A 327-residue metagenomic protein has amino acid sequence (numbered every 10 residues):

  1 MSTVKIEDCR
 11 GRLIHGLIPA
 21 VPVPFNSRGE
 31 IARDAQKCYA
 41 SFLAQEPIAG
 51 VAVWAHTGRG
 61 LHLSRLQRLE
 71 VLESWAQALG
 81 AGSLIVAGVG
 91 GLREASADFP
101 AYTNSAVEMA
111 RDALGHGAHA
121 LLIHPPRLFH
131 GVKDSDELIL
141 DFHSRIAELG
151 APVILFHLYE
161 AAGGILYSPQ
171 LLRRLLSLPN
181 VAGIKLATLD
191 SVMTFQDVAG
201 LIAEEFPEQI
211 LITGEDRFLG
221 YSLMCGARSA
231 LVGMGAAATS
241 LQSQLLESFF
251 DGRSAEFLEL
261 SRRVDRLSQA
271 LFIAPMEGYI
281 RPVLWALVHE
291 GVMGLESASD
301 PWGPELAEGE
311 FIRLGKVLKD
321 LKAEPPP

Functional and structural regions predicted by a protein language model:
S2-L166: Active-site beta->alpha loop and helix N-cap motifs at the rims of alpha/beta catalytic domains
T3-I6, I18-P22, E46, A227 (+1 more regions): C-terminal alpha-helical cap/extension of soluble enzyme domains
A35, Y39, Q67, V71 (+12 more regions): General structural feature for long, well-ordered alpha-helical segments within catalytic domains of soluble enzymes
A76, G82, A97-D98, E215-D216 (+3 more regions): Glycine-rich, aromatic-flanked loop segments that form ligand/cofactor-binding clefts across common enzyme folds
S83-L84, V153-I154, G183, F206 (+1 more regions): Secondary-structure boundary/capping signal
L149, Y159-P275: Catalytic alpha/beta core domains of metabolic enzymes, predominantly
